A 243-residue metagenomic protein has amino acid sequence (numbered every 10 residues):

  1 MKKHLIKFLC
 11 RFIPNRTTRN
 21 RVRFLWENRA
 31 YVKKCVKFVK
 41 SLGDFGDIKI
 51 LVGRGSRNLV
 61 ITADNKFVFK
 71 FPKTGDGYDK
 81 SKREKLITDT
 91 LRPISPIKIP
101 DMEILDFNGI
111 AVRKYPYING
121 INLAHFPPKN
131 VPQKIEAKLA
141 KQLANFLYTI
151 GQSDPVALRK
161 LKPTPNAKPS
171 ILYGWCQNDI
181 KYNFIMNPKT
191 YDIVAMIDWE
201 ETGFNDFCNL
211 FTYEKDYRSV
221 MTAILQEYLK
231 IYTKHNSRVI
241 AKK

Functional and structural regions predicted by a protein language model:
K3-G46: Juxta-kinase regulatory segment immediately upstream of eukaryotic protein kinase catalytic domains
W26-V39, R54-S56, F67-K114, N130-K141: A conserved alpha-helical element in kinase catalytic cores
L42-T62: ATP-binding glycine-rich phosphate-binding loop
L91-I94, I121-L161: Conserved kinase catalytic-core helix
R113-I121: Short pocket-lining segment of the protein kinase catalytic domain that shapes the ATP-binding cleft
L172-N178: Catalytic-loop of the protein kinase fold
G174, N187-T233: Active-site Asp-x-Gly
D179-P188: Catalytic-loop signature of eukaryotic-like protein kinases
